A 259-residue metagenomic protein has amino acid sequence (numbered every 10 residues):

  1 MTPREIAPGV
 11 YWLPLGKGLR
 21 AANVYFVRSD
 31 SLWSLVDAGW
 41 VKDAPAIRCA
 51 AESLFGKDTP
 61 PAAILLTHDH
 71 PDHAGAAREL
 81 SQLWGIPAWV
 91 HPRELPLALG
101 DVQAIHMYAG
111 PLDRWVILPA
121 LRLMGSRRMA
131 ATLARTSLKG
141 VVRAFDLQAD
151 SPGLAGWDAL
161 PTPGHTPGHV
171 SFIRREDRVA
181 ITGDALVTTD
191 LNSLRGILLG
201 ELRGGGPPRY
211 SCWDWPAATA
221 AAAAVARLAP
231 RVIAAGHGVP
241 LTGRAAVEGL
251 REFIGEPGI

Functional and structural regions predicted by a protein language model:
P3-G56, S171-G183, V187-T188: Conserved beta-strand hairpin/beta-sheet module of binuclear metal-dependent hydrolase folds, prominently
E5-I6, L95-L160, W213, A217-A226: Metallo-beta-lactamase
I6, L83-W84, A229: Short, structured coil segments at secondary-structure junctions
A21, L97-V102, D190-N192: Short, charged, surface-exposed secondary-structure boundary motifs
W33, W40-K42, G156-P163, P167-A245 (+1 more regions): Metallo-beta-lactamase
A44-E94: Active-site metal-binding motif and surrounding structural segment of the metallo-beta-lactamase
I47-C49, A77-E79, V102-Q103, R174-R175 (+2 more regions): Short amphipathic alpha-helical segments
P87-P92, G249-I259: Core catalytic region of metal-dependent phosphoesterases/phosphodiesterases, especially metallo-beta-lactamase-like
